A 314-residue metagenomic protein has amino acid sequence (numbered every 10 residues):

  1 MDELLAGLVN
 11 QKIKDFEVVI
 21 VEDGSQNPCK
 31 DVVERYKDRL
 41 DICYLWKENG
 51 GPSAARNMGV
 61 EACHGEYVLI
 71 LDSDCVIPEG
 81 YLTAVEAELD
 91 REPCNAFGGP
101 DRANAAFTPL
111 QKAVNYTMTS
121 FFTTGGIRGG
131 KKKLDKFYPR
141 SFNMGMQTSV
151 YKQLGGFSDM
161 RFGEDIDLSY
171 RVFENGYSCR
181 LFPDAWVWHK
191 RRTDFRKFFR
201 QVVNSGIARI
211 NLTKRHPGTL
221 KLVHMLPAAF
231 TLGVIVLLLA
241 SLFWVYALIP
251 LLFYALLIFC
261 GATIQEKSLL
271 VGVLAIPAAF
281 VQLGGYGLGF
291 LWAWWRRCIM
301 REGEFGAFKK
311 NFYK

Functional and structural regions predicted by a protein language model:
L5-W46: Acidic donor-binding segment of Leloir-type glycosyltransferases
N27-P28, C75-E88, Y170: Acidic donor-binding/catalytic loop of UDP-sugar-dependent glycosyltransferases, especially processive GT2
K47-C63, A84, L134, Y138-F142: Glycine-rich, basic loop-to-helix element that forms the pyrophosphate-binding segment of sugar-nucleotide handling
V68: Short aromatic/hydrophobic "clamp" motif used to bind/position activated sugar donors
E79-K112, Y116, A185-W186, K190: Conserved donor NDP-sugar-binding/catalytic core segment of glycosyltransferases
G99-A105, V114-F137, K152, R215: Short, flexible, basic/aromatic active-site loop/helix in glycosyltransferases
S158-L220: Catalytic donor/gating beta->alpha subdomain of glycosyltransferases that bind UDP-sugars
F230-M300: Membrane-embedded multi-pass helical conduit in multi-pass membrane proteins, especially envelope-biosynthetic
